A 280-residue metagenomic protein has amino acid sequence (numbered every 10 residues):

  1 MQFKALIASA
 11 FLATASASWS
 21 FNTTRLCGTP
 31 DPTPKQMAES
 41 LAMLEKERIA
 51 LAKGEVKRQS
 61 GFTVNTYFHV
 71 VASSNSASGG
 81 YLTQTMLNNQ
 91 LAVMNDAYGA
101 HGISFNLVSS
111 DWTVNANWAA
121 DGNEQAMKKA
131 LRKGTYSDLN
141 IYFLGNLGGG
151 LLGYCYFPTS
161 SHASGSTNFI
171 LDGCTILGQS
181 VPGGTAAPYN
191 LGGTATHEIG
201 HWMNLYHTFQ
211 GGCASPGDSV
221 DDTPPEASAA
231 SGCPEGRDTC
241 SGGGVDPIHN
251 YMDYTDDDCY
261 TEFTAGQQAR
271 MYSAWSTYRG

Functional and structural regions predicted by a protein language model:
M1-W19: Fungal secretory targeting signals
S18-L139, F143-G148, S276: Propeptide-to-catalytic entry region of secreted or membrane-anchored zinc metalloproteases
L26-P30, Y154-Y156, T175, G212-A214 (+3 more regions): Sequence contexts marking disulfide-bonded cysteines in secreted/extracellular proteins
D31-L44, D221-D222, C240-G242, I248-H249: Extracellular/mature segments of secreted proteins
N75-T83, G184-Y189, D258: Second-shell loop/turn segments in exported
T83-Q90, L191-A195, T264-R270, A274: Stable alpha-helical elements in mature extracytoplasmic
N89-S231: Metzincin-family zinc-dependent endopeptidase catalytic domain
H162-S164, D222-G280: Metalloprotease/metallohydrolase-associated module, dominated by Zn2+-dependent proteases
